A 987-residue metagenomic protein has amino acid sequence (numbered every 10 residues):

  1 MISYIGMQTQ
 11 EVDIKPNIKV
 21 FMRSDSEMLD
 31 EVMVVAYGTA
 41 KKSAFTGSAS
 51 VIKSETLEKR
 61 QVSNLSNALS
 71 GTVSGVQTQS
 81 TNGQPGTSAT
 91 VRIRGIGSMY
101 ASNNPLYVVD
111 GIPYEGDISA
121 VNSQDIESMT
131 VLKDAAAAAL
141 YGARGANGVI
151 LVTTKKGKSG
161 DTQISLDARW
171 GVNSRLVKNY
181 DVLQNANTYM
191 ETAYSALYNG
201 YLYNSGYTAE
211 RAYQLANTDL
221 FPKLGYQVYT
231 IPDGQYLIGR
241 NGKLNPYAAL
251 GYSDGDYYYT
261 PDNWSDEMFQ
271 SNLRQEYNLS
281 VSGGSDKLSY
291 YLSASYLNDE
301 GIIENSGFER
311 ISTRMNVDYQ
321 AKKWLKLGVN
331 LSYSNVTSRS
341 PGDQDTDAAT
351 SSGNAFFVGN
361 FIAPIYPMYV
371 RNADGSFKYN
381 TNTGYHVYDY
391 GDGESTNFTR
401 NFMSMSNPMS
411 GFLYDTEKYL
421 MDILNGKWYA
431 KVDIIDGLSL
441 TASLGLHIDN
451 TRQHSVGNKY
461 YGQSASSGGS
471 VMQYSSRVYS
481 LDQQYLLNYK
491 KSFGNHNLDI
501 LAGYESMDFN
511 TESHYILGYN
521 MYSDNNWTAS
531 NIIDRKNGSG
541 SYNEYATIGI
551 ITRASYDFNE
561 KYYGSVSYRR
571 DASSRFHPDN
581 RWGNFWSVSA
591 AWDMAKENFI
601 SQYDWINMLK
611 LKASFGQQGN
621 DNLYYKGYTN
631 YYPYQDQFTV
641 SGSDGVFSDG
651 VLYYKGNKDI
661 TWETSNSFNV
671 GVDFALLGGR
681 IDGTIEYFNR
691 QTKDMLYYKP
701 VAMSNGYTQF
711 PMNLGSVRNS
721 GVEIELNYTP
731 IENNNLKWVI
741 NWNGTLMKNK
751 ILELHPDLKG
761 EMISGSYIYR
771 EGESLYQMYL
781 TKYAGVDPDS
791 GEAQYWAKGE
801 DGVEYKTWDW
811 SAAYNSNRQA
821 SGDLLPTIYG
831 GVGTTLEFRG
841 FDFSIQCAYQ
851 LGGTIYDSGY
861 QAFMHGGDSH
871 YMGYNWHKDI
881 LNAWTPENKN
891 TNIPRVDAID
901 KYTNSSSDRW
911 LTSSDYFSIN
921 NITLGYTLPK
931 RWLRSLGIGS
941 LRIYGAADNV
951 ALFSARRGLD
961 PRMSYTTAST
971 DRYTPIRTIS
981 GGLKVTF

Functional and structural regions predicted by a protein language model:
M1-R314, Y319-K322, K326-N330, S334 (+9 more regions): Short, small/polar-rich motifs associated with maturation and membrane association, primarily at protein termini
L57-V62, N103-N104, R310, N316-L325 (+7 more regions): Extracellular/periplasmic, surface-exposed regions of secreted and cell-surface proteins
N179, Q184-L244, S334-T396, S513-Y515 (+5 more regions): A surface-exposed, glycine/aromatic-enriched loop/edge motif typical of exported proteins
Y252-S253, Q463-S464, D534, S573 (+2 more regions): Extracytoplasmic gating/loop element in the C-terminal half of outer-membrane beta-barrel translocons and assembly
D347-A349, N354-F357, Y460-S470, S641-L652 (+2 more regions): Solvent-exposed loop segments that connect transmembrane elements
G715-L824, E837, A848-G853, G859: Gram-negative outer-membrane beta-barrel transporters
